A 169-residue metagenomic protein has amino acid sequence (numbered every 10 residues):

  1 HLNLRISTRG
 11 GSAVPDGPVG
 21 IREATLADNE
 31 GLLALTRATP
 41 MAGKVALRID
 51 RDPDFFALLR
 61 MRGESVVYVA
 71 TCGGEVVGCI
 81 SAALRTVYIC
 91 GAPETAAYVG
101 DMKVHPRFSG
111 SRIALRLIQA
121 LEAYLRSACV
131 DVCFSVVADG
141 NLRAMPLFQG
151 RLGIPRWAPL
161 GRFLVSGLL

Functional and structural regions predicted by a protein language model:
L4-F55, G63, V67-V69, Y98 (+1 more regions): Short amphipathic alpha-helix that is part of the acyltransferase structural core
V67-V69, E75-R85, Y98: Conserved beta-strand in the GNAT
T86-P93: A short, polar/charged loop-to-alpha-helix boundary motif
V87, V136, G153-L169: Conserved catalytic-core motifs of GNAT/GCN5-like acyltransferases
E94-P106: Conserved acetyl-CoA binding element of GNAT-fold acetyltransferases
V104, G110-Y124: Conserved acetyl-CoA-binding loop-helix of GNAT-fold acetyltransferases
L125-D139, F148, L160: Conserved GNAT acetyl-CoA-binding A-motif
